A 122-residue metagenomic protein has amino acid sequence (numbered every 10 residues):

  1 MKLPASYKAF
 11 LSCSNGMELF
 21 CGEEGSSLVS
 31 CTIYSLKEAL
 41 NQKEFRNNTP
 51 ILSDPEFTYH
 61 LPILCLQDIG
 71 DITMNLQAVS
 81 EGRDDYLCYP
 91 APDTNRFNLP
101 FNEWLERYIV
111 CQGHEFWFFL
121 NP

Functional and structural regions predicted by a protein language model:
M1, E56, H60-P62, D84-Y86 (+3 more regions): Functionally constrained cores in energy, signaling, and assembly domains
M1-G70, L120: A surface-exposed partner-binding patch
Y7-F10, Y89, F101-W104, Y108: Aromatic side chains
V29, I72, V79, I109-V110: Extended aliphatic helical segments
G70-E103: Segments surrounding the PLD/"HKD" phosphodiesterase catalytic module and close analogs
N98-P122: Acidic, proline/glycine-rich low-complexity IDRs
